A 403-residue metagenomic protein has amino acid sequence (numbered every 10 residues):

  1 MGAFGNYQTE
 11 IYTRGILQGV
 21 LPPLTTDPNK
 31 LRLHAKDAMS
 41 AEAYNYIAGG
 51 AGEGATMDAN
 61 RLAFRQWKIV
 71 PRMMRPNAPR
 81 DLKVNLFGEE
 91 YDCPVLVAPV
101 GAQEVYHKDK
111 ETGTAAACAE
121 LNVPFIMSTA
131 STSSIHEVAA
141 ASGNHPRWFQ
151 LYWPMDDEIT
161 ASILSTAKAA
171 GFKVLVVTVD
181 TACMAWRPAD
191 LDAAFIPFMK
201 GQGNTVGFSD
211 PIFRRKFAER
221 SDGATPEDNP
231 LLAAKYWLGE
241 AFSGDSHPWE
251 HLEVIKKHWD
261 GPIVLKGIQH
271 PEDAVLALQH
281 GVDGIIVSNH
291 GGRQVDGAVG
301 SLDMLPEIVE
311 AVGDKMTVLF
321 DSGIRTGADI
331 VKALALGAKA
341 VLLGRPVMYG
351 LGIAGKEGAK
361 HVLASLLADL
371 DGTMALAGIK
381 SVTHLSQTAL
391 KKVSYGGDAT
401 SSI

Functional and structural regions predicted by a protein language model:
G2-G88, A194-H247, T383-L385, L390-I403: An N-cap/entry alpha-helix motif that binds or orients negatively charged groups
S40, G313, A354-G355: Glycine-centered helix-coil hinge/cap
N60, G297-I308, L351-D371: C-terminal helical cap(s) of enzyme catalytic domains, especially alpha/beta-barrels
K68, K83-N85, P94-A98, P124-I126 (+1 more regions): Short, conserved beta-strand segments within well-ordered enzyme catalytic domains that often line or immediately flank
E90-A130: Glycine-rich active-site/cofactor-binding loop and its immediate structural neighborhood
A102, A116, A141, M155-F320 (+1 more regions): Alpha/beta enzyme core
E120-T160: A gly/proline- and charged-residue-enriched helix-loop-helix capping module
K339, G355-T383, L390-K391: Internal helix-turn-beta structural module
